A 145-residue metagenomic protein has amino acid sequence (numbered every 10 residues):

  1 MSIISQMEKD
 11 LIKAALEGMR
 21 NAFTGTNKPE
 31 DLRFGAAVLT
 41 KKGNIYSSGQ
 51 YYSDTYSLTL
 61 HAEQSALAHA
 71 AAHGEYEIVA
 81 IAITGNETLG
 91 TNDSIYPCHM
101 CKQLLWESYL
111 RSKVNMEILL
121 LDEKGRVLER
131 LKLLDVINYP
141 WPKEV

Functional and structural regions predicted by a protein language model:
M1-G25, G74-V145: C-terminal binding/interaction regions
K28-E30, Y51: Active-site segments that bind and position negatively charged phosphate/pyrophosphate groups
E30-K41: Short beta-strand scaffold segments in enzyme catalytic cores
N44-I45, V127: Hydrophobic "anchor" residues
S48-G49, A66: N-terminal cap/recognition module
Q50-Y52, Y56-A62: Compact, glycine-rich, soluble single-domain proteins
H61, S65, M100-Q103: Short amphipathic alpha-helical face segments that pack within enzyme cores and frequently flank/anchor catalytic
E63-I78: Active-site- and interface-proximal helix/loop "cap" or "latch" segments in soluble metabolic and energy-transducing
